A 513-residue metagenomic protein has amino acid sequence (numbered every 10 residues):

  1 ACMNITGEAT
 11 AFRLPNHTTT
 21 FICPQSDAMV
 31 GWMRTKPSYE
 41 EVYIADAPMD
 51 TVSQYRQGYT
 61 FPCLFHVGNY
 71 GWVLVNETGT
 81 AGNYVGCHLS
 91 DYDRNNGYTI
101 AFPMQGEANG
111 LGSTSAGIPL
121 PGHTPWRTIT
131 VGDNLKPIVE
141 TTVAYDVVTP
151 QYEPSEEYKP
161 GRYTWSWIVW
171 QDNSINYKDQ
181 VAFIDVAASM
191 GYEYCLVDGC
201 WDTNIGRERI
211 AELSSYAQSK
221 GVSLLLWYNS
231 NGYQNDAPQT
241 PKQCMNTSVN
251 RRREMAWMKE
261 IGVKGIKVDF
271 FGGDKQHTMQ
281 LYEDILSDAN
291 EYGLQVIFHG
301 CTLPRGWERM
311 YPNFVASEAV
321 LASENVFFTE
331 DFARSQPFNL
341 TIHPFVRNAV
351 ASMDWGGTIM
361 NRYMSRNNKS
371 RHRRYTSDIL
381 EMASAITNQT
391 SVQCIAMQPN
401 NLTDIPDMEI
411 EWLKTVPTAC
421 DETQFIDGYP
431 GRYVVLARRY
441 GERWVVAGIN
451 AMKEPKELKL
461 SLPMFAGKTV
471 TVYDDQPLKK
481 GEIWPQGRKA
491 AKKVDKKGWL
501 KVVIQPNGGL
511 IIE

Functional and structural regions predicted by a protein language model:
A1-E140, K480-I483, G487: N-terminal accessory beta-strand-rich subdomains and adjacent acidic, glycine-rich linkers that precede catalytic cores
S115, P119-Y194: An acidic-aromatic substrate-binding cleft motif
A187, D269, V296, T387 (+1 more regions): Conserved, mostly hydrophobic/aromatic
L196-Y375: Aromatic- and carboxylate-enriched substrate-binding clefts and catalytic-loop regions of carbohydrate-active enzymes
I379, A383-Q424: Catalytic cores of secreted or luminal carbohydrate-active enzymes
Y429-A466, L510-I511: Carbohydrate-binding surface patches
T471-K492: Acidic, Ser/Thr/Pro-rich beta/coil linker or hinge segments at domain junctions
A490-E513: C-terminal beta-strand-rich structural cap/linker in extracellular carbohydrate-active enzymes
